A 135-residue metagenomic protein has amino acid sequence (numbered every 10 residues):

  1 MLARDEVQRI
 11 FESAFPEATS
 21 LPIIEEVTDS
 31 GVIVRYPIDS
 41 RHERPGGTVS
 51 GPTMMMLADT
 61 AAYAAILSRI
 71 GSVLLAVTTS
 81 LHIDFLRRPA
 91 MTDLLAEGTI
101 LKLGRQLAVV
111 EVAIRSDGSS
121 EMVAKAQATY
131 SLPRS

Functional and structural regions predicted by a protein language model:
M1-R35, D39-R41: Non-catalytic linker/capping segments at the edges of enzyme domains
T19-L21, R35, S80-H82, L95-E97 (+1 more regions): Conserved beta-strand residues within beta-sheet cores
S30-V32, G51, L75-L81, T92 (+2 more regions): A generic structural signal for short beta-strands and their flanking turns/coil linkers
P37-A61: Hot-dog-fold acyl-thioester-processing enzymes
I38-H42, I70, L81-P89, G118 (+2 more regions): Short, well-ordered turn and helix-capping elements at secondary-structure junctions
P52, M56-T60, L81-F85, V112-R115 (+1 more regions): Hydrophobic alpha-helical segments of small multi-pass membrane proteins
A64-L95, I100: Hydrophobic beta-strand-centered segment that forms part of the acyl-chain substrate-binding groove
P89-M91, L95-S135: HotDog/MaoC-like acyl-thioester-processing domains
